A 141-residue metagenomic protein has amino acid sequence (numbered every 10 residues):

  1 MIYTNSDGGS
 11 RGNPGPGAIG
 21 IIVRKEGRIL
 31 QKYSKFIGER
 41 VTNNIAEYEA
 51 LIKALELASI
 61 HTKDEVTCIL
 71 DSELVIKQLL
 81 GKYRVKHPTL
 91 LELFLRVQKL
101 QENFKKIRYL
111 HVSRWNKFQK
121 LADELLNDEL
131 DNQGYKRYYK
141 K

Functional and structural regions predicted by a protein language model:
M1-I45, E56-I60: RNase H-like nuclease fold core
N5, G9-N13, I52-L125, G134-R137: RNase H catalytic domain
A46-A50: Loop-to-helix element that buttresses phosphate recognition and phosphoryl-transfer chemistry
D128-L130: Active-site proximal helix-loop segment of RNase H-like, two-metal nucleases, encompassing DDE(D)
Y139-K141: Short acidic DE-rich linear segments
